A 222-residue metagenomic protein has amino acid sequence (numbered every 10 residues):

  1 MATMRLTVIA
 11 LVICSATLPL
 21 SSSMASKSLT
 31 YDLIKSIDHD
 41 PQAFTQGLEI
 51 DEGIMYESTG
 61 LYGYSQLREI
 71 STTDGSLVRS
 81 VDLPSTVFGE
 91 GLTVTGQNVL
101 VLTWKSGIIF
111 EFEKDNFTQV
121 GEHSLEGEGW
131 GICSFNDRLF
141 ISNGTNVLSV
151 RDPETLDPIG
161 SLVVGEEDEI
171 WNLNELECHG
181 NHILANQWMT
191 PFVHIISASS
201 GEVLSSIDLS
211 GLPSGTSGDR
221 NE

Functional and structural regions predicted by a protein language model:
S26-P41, G75: A short helix->beta-strand "capping" segment at the edge of beta-propeller domains
I34-Q66, V81-D82, T86-T93: Beta-strand-rich domains and repeat architectures in extracellular enzymes and scaffolds, especially beta-propellers
S36-P41, V81-S85, G121-E126, V163-D168 (+2 more regions): Surface loop/turn motifs at the tips and blade-to-blade linkers of beta-strand repeat domains
A43-G47, V87-T93, G127-S134, I170-E175: Repeated scaffold domains used in trafficking and secretory/extracellular systems, primarily beta-propellers
E52-G53, G96-Q97, N136-D137, G180-N181: Short coil/turn segments that connect the beta-strands within blades of beta-propeller domains
Y56-L61, V99-S106, I141-N146, A185-M189: Conserved beta-strand positions in repeat-built beta-propeller and related beta-rich domains
S71-D74, E113-N116, P153-L156, A198-G201: Short loop/turn segments that connect beta-strands within beta-propeller blades
G75-F110, Q119-L125: Blade-loop segments of beta-propeller domains
